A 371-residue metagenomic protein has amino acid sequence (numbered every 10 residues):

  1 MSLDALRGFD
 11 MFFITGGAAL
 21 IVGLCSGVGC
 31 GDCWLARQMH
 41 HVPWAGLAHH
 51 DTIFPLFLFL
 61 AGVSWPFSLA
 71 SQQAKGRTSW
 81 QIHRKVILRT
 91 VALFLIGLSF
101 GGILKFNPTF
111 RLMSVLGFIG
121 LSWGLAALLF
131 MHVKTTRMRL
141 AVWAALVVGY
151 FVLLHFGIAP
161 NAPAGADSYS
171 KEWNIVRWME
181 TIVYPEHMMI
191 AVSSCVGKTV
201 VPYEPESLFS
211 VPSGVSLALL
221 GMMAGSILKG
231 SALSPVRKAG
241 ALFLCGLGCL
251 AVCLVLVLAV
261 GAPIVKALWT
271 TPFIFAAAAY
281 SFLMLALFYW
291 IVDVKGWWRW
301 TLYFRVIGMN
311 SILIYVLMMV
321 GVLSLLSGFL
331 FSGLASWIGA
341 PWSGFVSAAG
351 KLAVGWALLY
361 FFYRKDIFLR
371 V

Functional and structural regions predicted by a protein language model:
M1-V371: Alpha-helical transmembrane segments and their immediate juxtamembrane cytosolic regions
